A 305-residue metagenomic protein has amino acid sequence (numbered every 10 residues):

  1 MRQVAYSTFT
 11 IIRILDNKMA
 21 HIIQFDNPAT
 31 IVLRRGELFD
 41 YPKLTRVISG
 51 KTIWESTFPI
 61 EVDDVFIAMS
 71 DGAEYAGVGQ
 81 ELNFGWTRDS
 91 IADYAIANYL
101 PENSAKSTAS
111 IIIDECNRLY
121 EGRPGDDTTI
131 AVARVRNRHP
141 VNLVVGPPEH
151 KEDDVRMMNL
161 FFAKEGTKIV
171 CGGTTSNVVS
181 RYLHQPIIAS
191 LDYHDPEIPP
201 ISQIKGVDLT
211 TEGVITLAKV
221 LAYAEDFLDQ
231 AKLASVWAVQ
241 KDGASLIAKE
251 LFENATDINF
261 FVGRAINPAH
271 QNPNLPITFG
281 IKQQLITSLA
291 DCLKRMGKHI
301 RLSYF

Functional and structural regions predicted by a protein language model:
M1-G36, I53, K106-A133: Catalytic core of PPM/PP2C metal-dependent serine/threonine phosphatase domains
A5-F9, D40-G79: Acidic loop->beta-strand submotif enriched in PP2C/PPM serine/threonine phosphatases
T10-I11, A20, W54-F58, N117-G122 (+3 more regions): A generic local secondary-structure boundary/capping motif
Q24-F25, P59-L82, A133, C171-T175 (+1 more regions): Conserved beta-strand-loop-short alpha-helix elements that form and flank the Mn2+/Mg2+-coordinating active site
P28-T57, T210-T216, A222, Q230-S235: PP2C/PPM family metal-dependent serine/threonine protein phosphatase catalytic domain, recognizing the conserved
T45-S56, I113-D114, E149-R156: Active-site glycine-rich loop that binds ribose-phosphate moieties when present
V65-E115, P268-L275: Active-site-proximal, acidic helix/loop segment immediately C-terminal to a metal-coordinating Asp/Glu
N137-T167, S176, S180-F305: Non-transmembrane, aqueous-exposed alpha-helical and coiled segments at domain scale
